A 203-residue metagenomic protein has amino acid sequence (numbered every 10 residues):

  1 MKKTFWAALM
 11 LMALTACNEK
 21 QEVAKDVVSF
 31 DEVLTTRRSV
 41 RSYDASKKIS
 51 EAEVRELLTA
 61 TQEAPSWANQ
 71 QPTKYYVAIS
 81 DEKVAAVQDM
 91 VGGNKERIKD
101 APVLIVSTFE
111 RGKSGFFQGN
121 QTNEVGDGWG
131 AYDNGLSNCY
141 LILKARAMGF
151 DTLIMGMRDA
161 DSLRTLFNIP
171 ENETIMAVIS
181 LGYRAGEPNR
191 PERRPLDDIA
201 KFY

Functional and structural regions predicted by a protein language model:
M1-V23: Bacterial Sec-dependent N-terminal signal peptides
C17-Y203: Acidic, surface-exposed loops and disordered segments
